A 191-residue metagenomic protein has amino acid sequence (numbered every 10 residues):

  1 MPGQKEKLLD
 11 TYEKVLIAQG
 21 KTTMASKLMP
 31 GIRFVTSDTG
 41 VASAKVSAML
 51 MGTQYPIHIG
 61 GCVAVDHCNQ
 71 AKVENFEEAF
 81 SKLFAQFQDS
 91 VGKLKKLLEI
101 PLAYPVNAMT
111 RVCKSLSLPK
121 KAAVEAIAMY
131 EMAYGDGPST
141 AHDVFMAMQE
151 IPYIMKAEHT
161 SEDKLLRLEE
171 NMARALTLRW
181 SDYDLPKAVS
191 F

Functional and structural regions predicted by a protein language model:
G3-F191: Intrinsically disordered, low-complexity regions enriched in serine/threonine
